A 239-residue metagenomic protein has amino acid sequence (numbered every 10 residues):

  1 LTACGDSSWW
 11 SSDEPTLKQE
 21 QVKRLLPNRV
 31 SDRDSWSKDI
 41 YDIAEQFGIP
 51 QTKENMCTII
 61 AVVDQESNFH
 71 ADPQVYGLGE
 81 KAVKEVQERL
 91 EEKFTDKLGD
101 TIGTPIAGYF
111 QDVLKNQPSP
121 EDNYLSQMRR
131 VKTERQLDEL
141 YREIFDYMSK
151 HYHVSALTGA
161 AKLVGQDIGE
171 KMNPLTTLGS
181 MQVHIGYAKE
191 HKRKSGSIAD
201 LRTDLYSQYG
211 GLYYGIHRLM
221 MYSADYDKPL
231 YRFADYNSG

Functional and structural regions predicted by a protein language model:
T2-G239: Cell-wall glycan-active module
